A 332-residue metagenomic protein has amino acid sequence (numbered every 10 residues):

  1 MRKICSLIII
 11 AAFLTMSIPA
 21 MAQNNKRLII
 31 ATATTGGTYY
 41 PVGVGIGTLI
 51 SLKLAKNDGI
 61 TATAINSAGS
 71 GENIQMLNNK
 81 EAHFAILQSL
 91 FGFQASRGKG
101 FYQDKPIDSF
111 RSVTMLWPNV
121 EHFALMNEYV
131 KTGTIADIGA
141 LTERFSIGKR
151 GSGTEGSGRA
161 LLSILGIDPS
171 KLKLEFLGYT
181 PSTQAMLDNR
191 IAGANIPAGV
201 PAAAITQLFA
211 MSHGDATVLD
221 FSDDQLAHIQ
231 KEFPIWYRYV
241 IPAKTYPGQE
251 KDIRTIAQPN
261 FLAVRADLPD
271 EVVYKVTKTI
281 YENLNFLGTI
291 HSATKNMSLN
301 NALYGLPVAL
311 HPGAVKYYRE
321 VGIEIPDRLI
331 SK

Functional and structural regions predicted by a protein language model:
M1-I8: Bacterial N-terminal signal peptides that target proteins for export
I8-M16: Bacterial N-terminal signal peptides
M16-A22: Sec/Tat signal peptide C-region and signal peptidase I cleavage site
A22-Q94: N-terminal (or domain-start) structured segment
R27-K53, A64, N119-D188, Y304 (+1 more regions): Bilobed "Venus flytrap"/periplasmic-binding protein-like clamshell domains and structurally analogous long
S89-F91, K99-F101, N127-Y129, D168-A263 (+1 more regions): Pocket-lining segment of extracytoplasmic ligand-binding domains
D104-H122, K244-I253: A structural signal for short loop-to-beta-strand junctions that line the ligand-binding cleft of periplasmic/secreted
P181, A198-G214, V218, E271-K332: An extracytoplasmic/periplasmic, membrane-proximal ligand-sensing/linker region
